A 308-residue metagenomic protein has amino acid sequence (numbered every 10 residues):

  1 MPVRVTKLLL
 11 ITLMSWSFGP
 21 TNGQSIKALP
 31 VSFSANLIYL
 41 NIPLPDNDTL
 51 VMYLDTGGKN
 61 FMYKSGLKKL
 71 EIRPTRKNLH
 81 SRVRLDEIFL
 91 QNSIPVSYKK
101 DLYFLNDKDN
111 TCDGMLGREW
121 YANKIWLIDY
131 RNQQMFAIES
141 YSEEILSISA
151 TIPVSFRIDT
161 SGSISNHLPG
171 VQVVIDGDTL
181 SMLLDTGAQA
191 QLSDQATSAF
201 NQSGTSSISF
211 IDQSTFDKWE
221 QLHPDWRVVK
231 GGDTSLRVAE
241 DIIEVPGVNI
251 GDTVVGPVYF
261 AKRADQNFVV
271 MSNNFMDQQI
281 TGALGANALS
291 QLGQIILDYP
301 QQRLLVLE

Functional and structural regions predicted by a protein language model:
M1-K27: Bacterial Sec-dependent N-terminal signal peptides
N22-E308: Pepsin/retropepsin-fold aspartyl endopeptidases
